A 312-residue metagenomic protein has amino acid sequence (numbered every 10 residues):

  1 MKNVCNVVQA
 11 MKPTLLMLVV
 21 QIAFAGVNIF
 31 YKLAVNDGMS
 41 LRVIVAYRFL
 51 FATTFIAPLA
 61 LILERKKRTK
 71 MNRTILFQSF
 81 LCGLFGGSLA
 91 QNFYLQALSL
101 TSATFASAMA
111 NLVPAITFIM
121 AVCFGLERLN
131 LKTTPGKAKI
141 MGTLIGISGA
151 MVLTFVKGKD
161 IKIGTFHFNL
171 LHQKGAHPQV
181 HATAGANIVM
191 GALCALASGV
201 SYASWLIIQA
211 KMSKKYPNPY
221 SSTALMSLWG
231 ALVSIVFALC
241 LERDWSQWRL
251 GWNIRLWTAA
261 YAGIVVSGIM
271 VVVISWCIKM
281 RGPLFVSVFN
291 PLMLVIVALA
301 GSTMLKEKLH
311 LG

Functional and structural regions predicted by a protein language model:
M1-I296, A300-G312: Membrane-interface interhelical linkers
